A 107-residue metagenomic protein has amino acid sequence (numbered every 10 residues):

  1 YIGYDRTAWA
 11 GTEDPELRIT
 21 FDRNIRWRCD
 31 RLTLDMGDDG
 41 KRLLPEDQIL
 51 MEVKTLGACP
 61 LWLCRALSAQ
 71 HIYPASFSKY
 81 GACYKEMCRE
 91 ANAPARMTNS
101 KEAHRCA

Functional and structural regions predicted by a protein language model:
Y1-A107: Phosphate-end processing signature that detects enzymes handling 5′-triphosphorylated RNA and polyphosphate
